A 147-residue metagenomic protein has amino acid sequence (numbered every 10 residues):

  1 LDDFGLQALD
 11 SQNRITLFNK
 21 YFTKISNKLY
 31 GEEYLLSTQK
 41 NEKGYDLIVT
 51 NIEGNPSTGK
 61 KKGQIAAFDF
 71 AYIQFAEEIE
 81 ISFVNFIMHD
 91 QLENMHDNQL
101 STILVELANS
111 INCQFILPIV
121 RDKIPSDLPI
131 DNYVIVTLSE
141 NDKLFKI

Functional and structural regions predicted by a protein language model:
L1-G31, L35-P56, F83-H89: Charged, surface-exposed helical/loop "interaction arms" that form contiguous linear patches used for dimerization
N27-Y34, L92-I116: Charged/polar, low-hydrophobicity segments characteristic of intrinsically disordered regions and flexible loops
D46-D69, Q91-D97: Conserved ABC ATPase signature
P56, E77-I81, L107-I111: Conserved catalytic network of the ASCE P-loop NTPase/AAA+ motor domain
K60-N85: GG-anchored amphipathic helix commonly corresponding to the ABC/SMC/Rad50 NBD signature/C-loop
I79-D97, Y133-L138: Short alpha-helical "patches" and their helix-cap loops
T102-I147: C-terminal lobe/lid and adjacent interdomain/linker elements of RecA-like ASCE P-loop ATPase modules
